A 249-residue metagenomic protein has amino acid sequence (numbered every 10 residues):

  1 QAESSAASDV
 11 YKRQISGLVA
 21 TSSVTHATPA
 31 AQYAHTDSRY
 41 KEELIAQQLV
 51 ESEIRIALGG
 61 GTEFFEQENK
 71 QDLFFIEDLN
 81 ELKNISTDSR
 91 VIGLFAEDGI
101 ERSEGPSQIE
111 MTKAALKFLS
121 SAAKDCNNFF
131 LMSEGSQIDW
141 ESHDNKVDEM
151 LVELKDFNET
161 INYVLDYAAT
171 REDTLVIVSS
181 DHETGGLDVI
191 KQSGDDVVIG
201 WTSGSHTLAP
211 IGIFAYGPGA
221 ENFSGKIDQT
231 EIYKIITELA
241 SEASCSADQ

Functional and structural regions predicted by a protein language model:
Q1-A7, Y11: Single conserved hydrophobic/aromatic residue that forms the stacking wall/gate of nucleotide- or nucleobase-binding
I15: Residue-level detector of anion-binding/catalytic polar loops
L18-S22: A short glycine-rich beta-strand->turn/loop micro-motif centered on a GG-aromatic cluster
T25-D248: A post-motif C-terminal structural segment
